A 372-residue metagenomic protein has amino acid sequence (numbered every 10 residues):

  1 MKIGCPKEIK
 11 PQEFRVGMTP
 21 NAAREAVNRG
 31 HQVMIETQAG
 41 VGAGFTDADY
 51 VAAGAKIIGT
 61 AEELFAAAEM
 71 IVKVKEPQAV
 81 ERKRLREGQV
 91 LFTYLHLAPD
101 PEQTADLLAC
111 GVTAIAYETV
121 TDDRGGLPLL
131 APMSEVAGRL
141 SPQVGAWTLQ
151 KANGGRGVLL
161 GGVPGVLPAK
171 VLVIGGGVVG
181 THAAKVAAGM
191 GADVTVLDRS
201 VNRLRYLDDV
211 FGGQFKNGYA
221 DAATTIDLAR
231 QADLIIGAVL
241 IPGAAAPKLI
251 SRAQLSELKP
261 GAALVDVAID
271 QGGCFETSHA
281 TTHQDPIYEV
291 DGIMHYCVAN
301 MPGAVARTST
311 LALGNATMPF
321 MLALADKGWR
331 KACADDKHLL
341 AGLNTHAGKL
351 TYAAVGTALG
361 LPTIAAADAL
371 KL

Functional and structural regions predicted by a protein language model:
K2, E8, A79-A169, V298-N300: Glycine/serine-rich phosphate-binding loop and adjoining beta1-alpha1 elements at the start of nucleotide-handling
K2-C110: An N-terminal-biased, well-structured beta-alpha scaffold segment characteristic of Rossmann-like dinucleotide-binding
P6-F45, A152-L240, I287: Glycine-rich phosphate/diphosphate-binding loop of Rossmann-like nucleotide-binding domains
K56-A61, I115, K216-D221: Short acidic-hydrophobic, aromatic-tinged amphipathic segments that line or gate anion-handling sites
E69, K75-E76, L95-H96, D221 (+3 more regions): Short glycine-/small-residue-rich Rossmann-like dinucleotide-binding loops
E118-L159, I269, C274-L372: Adenosine-phosphate binding glycine-rich loop
D209-D291: Rossmann-like adenosine-cofactor binding region
